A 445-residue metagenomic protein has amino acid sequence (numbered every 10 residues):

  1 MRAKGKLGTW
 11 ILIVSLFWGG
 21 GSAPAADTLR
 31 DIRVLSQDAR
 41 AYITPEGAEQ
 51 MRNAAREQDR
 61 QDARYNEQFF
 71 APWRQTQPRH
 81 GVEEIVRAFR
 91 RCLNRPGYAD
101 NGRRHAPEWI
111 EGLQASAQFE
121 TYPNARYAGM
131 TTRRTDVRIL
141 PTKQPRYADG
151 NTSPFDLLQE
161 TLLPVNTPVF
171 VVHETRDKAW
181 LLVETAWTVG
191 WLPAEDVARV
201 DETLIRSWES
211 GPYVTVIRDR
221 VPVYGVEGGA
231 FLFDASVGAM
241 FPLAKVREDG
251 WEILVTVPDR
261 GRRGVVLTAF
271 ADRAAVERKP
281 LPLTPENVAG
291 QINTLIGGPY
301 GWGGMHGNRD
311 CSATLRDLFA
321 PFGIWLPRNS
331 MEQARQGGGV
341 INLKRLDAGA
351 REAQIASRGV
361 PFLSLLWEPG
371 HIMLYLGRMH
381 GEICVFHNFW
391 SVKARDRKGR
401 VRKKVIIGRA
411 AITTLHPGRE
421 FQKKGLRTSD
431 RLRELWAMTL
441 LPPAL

Functional and structural regions predicted by a protein language model:
W10-G19: Bacterial N-terminal signal peptides
A26-T135, P154, E184-R218, D249-A289: Boundary regions of SH3-family modules and the immediately adjacent low-complexity/disordered segments in eukaryotic
D27-Q37, P45, W187, E195-T215 (+3 more regions): Aromatic- and glycine-rich peptidoglycan recognition patches
T132-P154, Y213-E227, N342-R351: Short, structured beta-strand/loop micro-motifs enriched in basic residues and often containing a Trp
T152-T175, G229-R247: Conserved beta-strand/loop element in small beta-rich adapter and peptidoglycan-binding domains
S153-D156, G228, A274-K279, G297-H306 (+1 more regions): Second-shell loop/turn segments in exported
L162, P327-D396: ...with weaker cross-activation on analogous glycine-rich loops/strands in unrelated enzymes
I292, W302-Q333: Active-site nucleophilic cysteine motif
